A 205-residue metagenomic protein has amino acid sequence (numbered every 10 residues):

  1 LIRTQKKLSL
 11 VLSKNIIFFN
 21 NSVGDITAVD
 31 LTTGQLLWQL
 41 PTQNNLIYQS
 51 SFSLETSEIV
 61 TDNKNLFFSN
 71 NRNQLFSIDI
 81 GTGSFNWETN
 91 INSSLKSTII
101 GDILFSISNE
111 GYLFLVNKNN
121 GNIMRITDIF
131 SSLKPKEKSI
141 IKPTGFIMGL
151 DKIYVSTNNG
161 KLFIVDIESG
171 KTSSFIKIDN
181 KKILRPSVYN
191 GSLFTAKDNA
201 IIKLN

Functional and structural regions predicted by a protein language model:
L1-K14, Q35-N63, S84-G101, M124-I147 (+1 more regions): Extracytoplasmic beta-rich repeat domains
V23, R72, E110, N159 (+1 more regions): Surface-exposed loop/turn positions within WD40 beta-propeller blades
T27, L36, F76, F114 (+2 more regions): WD40 beta-propeller blade core
D30-G34, D79-T82, N117-G121, D166-G170 (+1 more regions): Short loop/turn segments that connect beta-strands within beta-propeller blades
S69-F76, T82-F85, S93-S94: Beta-propeller domains
I100, S106-K118, N122-V165: Loop/turn-rich, solvent-exposed surfaces of beta-rich toroidal or solenoidal domains
K152, T157-N205: C-terminal closing repeat unit and adjoining cap/tail of repeat-based domains
